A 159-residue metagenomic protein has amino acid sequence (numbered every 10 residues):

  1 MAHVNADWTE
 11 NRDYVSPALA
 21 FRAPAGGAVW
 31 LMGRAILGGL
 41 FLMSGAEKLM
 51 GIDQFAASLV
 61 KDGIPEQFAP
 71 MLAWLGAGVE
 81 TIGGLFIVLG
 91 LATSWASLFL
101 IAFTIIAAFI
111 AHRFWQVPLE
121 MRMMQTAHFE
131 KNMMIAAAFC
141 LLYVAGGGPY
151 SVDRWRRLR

Functional and structural regions predicted by a protein language model:
M1-Q54, Q67-G78, I82, L89-R159: Extended, low-polarity transmembrane helix blocks
A57-E66: Extracytosolic (periplasmic/ER-lumenal) interhelical loops and adjacent juxtamembrane/interface segments of multi-pass
